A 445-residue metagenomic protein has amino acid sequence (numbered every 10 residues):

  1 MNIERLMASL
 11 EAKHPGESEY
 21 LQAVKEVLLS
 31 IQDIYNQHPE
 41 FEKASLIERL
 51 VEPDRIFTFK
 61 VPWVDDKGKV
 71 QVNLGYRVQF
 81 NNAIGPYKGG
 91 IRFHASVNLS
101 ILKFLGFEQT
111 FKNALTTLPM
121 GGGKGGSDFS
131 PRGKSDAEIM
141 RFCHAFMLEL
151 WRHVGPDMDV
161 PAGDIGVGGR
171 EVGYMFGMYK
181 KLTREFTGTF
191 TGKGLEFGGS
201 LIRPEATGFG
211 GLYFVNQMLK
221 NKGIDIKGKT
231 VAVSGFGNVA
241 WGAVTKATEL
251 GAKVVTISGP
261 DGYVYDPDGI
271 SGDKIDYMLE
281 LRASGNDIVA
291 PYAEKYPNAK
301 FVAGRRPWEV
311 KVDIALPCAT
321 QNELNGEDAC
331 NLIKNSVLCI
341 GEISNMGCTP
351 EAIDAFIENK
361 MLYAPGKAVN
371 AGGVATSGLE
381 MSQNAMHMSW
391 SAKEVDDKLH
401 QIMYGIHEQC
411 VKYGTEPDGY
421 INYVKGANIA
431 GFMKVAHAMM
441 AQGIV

Functional and structural regions predicted by a protein language model:
M1, P15, E19-Q22, E26 (+24 more regions): Conserved active-site and cofactor/substrate-binding residues in soluble primary-metabolism enzymes
M1-L201, K434-G443: N-terminal ligand-binding/catalytic initiation module
N2-A23, M218, I333-V445: Adenosine-phosphate binding glycine-rich loop
K13, V27-I34, L105-K112, A145-H153 (+11 more regions): Change "in soluble alpha/beta enzymes" to "in soluble alpha/beta proteins
F104, M158-A162, E185-F190, T256-G259 (+5 more regions): General beta-strand structural signal in soluble alpha/beta enzymes
T191-G194, G199-K311: Glycine-rich phosphate/diphosphate-binding loop of Rossmann-like nucleotide-binding domains
G262-Y363, A368: Rossmann-like adenosine-cofactor binding region
